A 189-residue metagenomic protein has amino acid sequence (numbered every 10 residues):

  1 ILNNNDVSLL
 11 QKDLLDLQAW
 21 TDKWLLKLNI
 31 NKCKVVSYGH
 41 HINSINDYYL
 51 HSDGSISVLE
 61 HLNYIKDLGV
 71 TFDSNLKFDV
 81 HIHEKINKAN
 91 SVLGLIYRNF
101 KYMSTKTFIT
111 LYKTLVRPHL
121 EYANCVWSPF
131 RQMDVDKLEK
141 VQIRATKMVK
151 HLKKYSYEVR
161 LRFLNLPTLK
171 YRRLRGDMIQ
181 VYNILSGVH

Functional and structural regions predicted by a protein language model:
I1-A19, H40, P129: Catalytic palm subdomain of template-directed nucleic-acid polymerases, centered on the conserved carboxylate motif
N4-V7, K101-T107, W127-D136, R160: Short, surface-exposed loop/turn segments at secondary-structure junctions
V7-L10, L14, L28, I82 (+2 more regions): Hydrophobic packing residues in well-ordered alpha-helices of helical domains and bundles
K12, A19, L26-N63: Short, conserved micro-motifs composed of acidic
L14-L17, T21, A89, I96 (+1 more regions): Hydrophobic alpha-helical packing residues
Q18-V36, D134-H189: Short, charged alpha-helical motifs in flexible N/C-terminal segments and linkers
I56-V126: Basic, alpha-helical interaction scaffolds
F78, L120-Q132, N183-H189: Short helix-capping/linker segments at secondary-structure and domain boundaries
